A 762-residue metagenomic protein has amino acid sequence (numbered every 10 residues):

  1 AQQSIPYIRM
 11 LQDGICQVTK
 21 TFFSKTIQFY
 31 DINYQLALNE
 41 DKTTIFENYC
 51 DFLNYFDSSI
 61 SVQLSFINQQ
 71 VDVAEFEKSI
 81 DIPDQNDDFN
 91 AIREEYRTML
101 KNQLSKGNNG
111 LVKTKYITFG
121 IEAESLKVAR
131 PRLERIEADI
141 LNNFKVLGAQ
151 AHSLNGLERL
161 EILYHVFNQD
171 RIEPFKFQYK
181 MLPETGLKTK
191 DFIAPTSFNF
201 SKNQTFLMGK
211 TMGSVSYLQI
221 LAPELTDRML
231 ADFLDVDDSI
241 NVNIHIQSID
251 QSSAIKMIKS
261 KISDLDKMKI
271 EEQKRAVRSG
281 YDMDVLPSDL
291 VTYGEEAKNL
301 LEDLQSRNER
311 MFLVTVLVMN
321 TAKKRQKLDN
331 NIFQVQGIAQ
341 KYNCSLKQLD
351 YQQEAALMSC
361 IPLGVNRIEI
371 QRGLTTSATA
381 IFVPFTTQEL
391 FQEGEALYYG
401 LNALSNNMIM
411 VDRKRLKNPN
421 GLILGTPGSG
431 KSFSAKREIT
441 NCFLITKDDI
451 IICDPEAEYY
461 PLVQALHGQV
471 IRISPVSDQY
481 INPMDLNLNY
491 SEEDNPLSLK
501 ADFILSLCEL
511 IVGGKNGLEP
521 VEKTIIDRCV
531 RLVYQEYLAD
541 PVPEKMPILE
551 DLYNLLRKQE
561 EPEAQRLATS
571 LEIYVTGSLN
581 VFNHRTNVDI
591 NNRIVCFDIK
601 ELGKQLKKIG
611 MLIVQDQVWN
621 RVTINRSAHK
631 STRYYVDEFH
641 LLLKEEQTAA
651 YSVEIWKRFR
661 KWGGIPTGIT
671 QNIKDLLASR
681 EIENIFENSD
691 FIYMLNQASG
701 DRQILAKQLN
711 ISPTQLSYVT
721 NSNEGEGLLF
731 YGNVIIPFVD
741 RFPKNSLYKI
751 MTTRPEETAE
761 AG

Functional and structural regions predicted by a protein language model:
A1-T387: Extended, folded cores of ATP/NTP-driven motor/assembly subunits in large transport and secretion machines
I32, N39-S58, S65-Q69, D232 (+10 more regions): P-loop NTPase motor domains
I423: Hydrophobic anchor at the beta1->P-loop junction of P-loop NTPases
K431: Conserved lysine of the Walker
S434: Hydrophobic positions on the alpha1 helix immediately C-terminal to the Walker A/P-loop
N441-I451: Post-Walker A helix-loop "phosphate-sensing" segment adjacent to the P-loop in P-loop NTPases
H467-I471, E681-M694: A short helix-turn-beta junction within AAA+ P-loop NTPase domains corresponding to the substrate/partner-engaging
L709-A761: Conserved P-loop NTPase
